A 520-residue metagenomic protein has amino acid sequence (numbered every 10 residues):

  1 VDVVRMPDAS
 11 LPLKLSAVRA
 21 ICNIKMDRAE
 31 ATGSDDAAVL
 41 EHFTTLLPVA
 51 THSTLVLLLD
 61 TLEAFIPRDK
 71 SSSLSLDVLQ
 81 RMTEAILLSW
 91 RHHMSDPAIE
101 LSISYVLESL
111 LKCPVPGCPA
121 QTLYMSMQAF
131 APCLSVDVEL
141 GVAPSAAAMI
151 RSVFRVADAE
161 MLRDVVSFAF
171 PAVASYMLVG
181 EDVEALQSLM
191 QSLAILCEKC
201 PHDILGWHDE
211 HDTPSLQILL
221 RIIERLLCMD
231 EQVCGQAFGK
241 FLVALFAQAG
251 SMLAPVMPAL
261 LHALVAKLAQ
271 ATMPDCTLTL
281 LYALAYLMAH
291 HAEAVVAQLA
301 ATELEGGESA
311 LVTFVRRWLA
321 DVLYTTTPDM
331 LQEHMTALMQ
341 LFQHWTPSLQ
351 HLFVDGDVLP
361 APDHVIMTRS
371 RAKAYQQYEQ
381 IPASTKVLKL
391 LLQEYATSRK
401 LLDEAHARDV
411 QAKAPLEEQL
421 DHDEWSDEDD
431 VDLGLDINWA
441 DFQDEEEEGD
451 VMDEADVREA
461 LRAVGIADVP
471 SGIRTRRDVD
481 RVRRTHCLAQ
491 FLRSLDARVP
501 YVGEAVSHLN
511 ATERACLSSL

Functional and structural regions predicted by a protein language model:
V1-L520: Karyopherin-beta/Importin-beta family HEAT-repeat alpha-solenoid scaffold
